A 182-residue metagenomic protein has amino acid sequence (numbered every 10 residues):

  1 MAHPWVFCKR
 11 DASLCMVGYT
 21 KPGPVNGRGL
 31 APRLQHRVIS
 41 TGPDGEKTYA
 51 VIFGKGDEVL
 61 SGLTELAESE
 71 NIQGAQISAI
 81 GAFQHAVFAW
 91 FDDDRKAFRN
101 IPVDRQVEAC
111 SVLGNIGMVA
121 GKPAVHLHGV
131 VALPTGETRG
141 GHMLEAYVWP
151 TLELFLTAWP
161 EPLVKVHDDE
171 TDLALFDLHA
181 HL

Functional and structural regions predicted by a protein language model:
V17-V125, V130-L182: N-terminal intrinsically disordered, cationic/polar leader segments that include organellar targeting peptides
